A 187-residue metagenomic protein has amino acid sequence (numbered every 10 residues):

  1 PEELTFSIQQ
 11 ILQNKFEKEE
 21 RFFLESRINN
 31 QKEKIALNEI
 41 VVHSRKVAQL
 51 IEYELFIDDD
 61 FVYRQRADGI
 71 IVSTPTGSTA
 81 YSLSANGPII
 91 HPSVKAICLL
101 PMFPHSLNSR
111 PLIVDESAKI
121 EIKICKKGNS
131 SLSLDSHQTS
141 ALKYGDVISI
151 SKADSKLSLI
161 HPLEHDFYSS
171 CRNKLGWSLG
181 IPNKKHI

Functional and structural regions predicted by a protein language model:
P1-D68: Catalytic core of DAGKc-family lipid kinases
E20-L24, A36-N38, Q49-Y53, D68-I70 (+5 more regions): A generic structural signal for short beta-strands and their flanking turns/coil linkers
R27-N30, E52-F56, T74-Y81, P104-N108 (+1 more regions): Short low-complexity stretches enriched in small and charged residues
N29, V42, V47, D58-F61 (+1 more regions): ATP/nucleoside-binding phosphotransfer catalytic cores, i.e., glycine-rich phosphate-binding loops
V42-H43, L55-D58, S73, L83-S84 (+2 more regions): Short beta-strand-to-turn element immediately C-terminal to the catalytic PLP-Schiff-base lysine in fold type I
Y53, Y63, A67, I71-T74 (+4 more regions): N-terminal hydrophobic or amphipathic segments with adjacent small-residue motifs that include Sec signal peptides
R64-A67, V72-N108: Gly/Ser/Thr-rich active-site loops/lids in small-molecule metabolic enzymes that frequently grip phosphoryl groups
